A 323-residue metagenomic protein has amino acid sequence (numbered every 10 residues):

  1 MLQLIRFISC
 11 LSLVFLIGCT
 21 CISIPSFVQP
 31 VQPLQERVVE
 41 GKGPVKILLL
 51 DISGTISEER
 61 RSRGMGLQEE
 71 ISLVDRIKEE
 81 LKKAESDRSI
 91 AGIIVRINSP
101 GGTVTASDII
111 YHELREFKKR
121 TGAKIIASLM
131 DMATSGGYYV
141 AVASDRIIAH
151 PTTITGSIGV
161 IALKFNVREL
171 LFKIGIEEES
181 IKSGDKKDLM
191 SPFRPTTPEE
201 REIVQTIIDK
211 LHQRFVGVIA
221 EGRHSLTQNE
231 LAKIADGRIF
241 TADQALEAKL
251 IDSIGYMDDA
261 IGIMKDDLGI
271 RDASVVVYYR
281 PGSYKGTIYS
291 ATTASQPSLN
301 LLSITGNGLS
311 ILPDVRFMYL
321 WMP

Functional and structural regions predicted by a protein language model:
L2-S12, G18-A127, M132-A133, V142-H150 (+1 more regions): N-terminal organellar transit peptides
T134-S135, I154-I158: Short gly/pro/ser/thr-enriched loop/turn and capping motifs at secondary-structure boundaries
